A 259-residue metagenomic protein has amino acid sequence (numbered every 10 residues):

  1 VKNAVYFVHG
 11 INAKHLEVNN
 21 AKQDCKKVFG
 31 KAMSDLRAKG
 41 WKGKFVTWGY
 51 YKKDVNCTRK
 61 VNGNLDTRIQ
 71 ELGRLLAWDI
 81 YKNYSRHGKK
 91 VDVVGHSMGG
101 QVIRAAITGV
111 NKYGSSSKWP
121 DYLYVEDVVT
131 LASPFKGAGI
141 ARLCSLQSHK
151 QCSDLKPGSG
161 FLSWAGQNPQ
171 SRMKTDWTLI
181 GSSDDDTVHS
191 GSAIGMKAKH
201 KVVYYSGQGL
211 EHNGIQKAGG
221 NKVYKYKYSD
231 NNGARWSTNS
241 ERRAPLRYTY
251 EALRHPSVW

Functional and structural regions predicted by a protein language model:
V1-W259: Lipid deacylating catalytic domains
